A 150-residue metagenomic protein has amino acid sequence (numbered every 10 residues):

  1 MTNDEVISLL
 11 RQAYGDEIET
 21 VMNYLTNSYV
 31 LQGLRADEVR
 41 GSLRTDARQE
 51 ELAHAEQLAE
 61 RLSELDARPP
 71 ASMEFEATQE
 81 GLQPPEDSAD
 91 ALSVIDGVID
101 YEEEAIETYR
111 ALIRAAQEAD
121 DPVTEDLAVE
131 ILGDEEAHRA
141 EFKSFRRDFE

Functional and structural regions predicted by a protein language model:
M1-E150: Iron-associated oxidoreductase/ferritin-like identity signal
